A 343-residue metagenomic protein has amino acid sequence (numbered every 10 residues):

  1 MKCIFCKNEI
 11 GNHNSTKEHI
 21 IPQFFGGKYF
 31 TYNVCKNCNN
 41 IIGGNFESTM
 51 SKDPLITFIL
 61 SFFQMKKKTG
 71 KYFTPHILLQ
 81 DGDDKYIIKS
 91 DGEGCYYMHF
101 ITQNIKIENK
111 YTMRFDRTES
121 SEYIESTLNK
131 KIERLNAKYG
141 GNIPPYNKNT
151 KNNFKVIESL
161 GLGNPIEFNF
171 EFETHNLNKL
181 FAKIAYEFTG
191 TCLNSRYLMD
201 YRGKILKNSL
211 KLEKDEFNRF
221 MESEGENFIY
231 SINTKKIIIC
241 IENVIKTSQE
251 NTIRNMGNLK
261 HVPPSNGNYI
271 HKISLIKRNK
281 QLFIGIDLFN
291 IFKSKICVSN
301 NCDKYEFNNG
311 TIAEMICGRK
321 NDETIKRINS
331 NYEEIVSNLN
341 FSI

Functional and structural regions predicted by a protein language model:
M1-K2, N14, Y32: Residues immediately within or flanking Cys/His clusters that coordinate Zn2+ in small zinc-binding modules
C3-C6, C35: Short cysteine-rich clusters marking metal-coordination/redox-active sites
I4-F5, P22, F228: Short, well-ordered helical secondary-structure segments
F5, T16, T252-N255: Intrinsic disorder/low-complexity signature
K7, H19-I21, M65, K260-H261: Intrinsically disordered, low-complexity segments enriched in polar/charged residues with Gly/Pro, especially when
N8-G11, N40: Short Cys/His-rich local motifs and their 1-3 flanking residues in nucleic-acid-associated proteins and small
I10-Y29: Histidine-centered nuclease catalytic patch
G27-I343: Alpha-helical structural context detector biased toward long hydrophobic helices
